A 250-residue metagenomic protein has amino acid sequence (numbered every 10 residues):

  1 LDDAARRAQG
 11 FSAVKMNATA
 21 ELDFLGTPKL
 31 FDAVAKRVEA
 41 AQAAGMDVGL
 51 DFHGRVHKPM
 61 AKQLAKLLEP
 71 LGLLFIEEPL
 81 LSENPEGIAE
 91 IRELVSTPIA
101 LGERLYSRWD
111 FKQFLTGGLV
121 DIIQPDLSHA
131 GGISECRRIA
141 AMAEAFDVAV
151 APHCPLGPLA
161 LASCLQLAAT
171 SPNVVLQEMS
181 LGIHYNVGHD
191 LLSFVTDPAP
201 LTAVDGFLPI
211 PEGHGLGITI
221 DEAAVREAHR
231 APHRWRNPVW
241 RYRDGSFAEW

Functional and structural regions predicted by a protein language model:
L1-V95: Metal-dependent enolase-superfamily TIM-barrel catalytic cores that perform enediolate-based chemistry
K15, D51, E77-E78, E103 (+3 more regions): Acidic active-site catalytic centers that drive phospho-/nucleotidyl reactions and related ester hydrolyses
F31-V34, A61, C136, G157-A160 (+1 more regions): Generic structural signal for well-ordered, non-membrane alpha-helical segments in soluble metabolic enzymes
G72, E83-H214: Shared catalytic-loop signature of beta/alpha-barrel
L216-W250: Extended hydrophobic packing segments that form well-structured cores
